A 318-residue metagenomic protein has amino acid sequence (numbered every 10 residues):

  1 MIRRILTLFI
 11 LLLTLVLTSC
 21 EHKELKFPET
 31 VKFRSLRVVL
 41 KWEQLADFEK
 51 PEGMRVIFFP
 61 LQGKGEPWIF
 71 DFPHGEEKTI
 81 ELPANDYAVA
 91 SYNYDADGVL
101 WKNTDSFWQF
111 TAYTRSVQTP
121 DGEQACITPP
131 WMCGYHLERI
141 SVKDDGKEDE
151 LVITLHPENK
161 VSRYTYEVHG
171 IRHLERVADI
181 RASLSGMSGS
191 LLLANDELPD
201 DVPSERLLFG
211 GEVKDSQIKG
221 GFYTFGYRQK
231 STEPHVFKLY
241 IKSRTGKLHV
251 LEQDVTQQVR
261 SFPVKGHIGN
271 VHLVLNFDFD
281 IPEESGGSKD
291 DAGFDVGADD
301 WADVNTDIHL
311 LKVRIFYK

Functional and structural regions predicted by a protein language model:
M1-T7: Bacterial N-terminal signal peptides that target proteins for export
V16-S19: C-terminal motif of bacterial Sec signal peptides marking the signal peptidase cleavage site
K26-Q44, H156-H169: A short, Gly/Thr-enriched small/hydrophobic beta-strand-prone motif that recurs across taxa
L45-E52, R172-A178: A short beta-turn/strand-edge loop motif at beta-sheet boundaries
R55-N103, V177-F262, K318: Tryptophan-paired
E66-N159: Short, low-hydrophobicity acidic/polar segments
C126-K219: A sequence/structural signal for flexible, mid-protein segments enriched in small/helix-disrupting residues
T232-K318: Hydrophilic extracytoplasmic domains
